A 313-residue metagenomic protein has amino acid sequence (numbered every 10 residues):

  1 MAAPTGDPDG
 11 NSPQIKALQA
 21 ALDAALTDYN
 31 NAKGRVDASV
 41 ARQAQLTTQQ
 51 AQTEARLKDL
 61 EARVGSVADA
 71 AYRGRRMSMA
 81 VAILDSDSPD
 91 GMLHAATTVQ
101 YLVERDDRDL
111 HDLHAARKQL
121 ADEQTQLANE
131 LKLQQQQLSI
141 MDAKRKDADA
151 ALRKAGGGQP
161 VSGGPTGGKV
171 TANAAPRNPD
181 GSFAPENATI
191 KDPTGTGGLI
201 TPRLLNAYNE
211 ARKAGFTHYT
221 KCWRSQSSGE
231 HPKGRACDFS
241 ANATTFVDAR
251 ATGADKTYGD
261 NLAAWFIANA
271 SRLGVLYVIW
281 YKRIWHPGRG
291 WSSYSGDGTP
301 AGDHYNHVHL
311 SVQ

Functional and structural regions predicted by a protein language model:
M1-D37, A41: N-terminal or membrane-proximal amphipathic helix/coiled-coil initiation segments that transition from
P4-K16, V103-T217: Intrinsically disordered, low-complexity, Pro/Ser/Thr/Asn/Gly/Ala-rich spacer/linker segments adjacent to signal
Q19, D37, R42-Q135, F266: Amphipathic alpha-helical segments with strong coiled-coil propensity and their capping/boundary positions
V36, D109, F216-S228, G274-K282: Surface-exposed patches in mature extracellular/periplasmic domains of secreted proteins
V64-V67, T220-Q226, D255-A264: N-terminal post-signal-peptidase region of extra-cytosolic proteins
L204-E230, I267, W291-G302: Active-site-adjacent loop/helix surface patches within enzyme catalytic domains that shape the substrate-binding cleft
R224-A243: Short, surface-exposed glycine/acidic/tryptophan-bearing loops
T244-Q313: Catalytic cores and adjacent binding grooves of peptidoglycan-active enzymes
